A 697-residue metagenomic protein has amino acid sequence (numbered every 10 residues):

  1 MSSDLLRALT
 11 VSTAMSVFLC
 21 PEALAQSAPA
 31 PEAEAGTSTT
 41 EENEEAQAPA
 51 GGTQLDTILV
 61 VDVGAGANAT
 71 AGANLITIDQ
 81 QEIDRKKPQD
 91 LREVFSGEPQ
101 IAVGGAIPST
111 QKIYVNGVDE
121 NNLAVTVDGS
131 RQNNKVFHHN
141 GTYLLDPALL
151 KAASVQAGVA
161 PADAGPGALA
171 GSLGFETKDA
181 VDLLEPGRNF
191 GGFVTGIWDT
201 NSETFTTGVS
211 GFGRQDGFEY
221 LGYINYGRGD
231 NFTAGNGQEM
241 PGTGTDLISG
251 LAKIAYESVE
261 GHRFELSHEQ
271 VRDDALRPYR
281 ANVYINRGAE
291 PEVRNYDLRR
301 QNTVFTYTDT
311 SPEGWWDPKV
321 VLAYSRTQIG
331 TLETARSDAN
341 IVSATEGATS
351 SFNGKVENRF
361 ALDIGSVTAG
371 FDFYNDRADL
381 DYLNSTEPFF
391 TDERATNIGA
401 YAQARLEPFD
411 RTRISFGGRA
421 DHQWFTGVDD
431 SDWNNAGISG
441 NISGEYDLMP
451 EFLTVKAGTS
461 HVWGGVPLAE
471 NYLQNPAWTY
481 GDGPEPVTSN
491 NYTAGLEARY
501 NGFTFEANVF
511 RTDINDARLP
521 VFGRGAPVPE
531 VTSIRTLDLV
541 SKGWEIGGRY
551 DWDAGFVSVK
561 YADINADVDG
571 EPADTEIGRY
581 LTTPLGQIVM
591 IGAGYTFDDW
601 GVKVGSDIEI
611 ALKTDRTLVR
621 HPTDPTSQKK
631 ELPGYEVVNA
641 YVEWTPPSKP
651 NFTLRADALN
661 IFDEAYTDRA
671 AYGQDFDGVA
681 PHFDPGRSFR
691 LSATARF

Functional and structural regions predicted by a protein language model:
A28-D84, R92, E120: Short, acidic, small-residue-rich periplasmic hinge/interaction motif at the N-terminus of Gram-negative outer-membrane
V61, R92-N134: Extracytoplasmic beta-strand/coil segments of soluble accessory domains associated with Gram-negative outer-membrane
L144-F193: A beta-strand signature from Gram-negative outer-membrane beta-barrel systems, especially the internal plug domain
W198-R228, Q238-A275, N295-T310, L362-D363 (+2 more regions): Transmembrane beta-barrel wall of Gram-negative outer-membrane proteins
G237, P241-T243, G261-P318, Y324-T349 (+2 more regions): Flexible loop and strand-edge segments within Gram-negative outer membrane beta-barrel domains
R272-L276, R280-N286, W424, Y446-T493 (+5 more regions): Surface-exposed extracellular loop regions of Gram-negative outer-membrane beta-barrel proteins, predominantly
T368-L453, G464-P467, K560: Signature of Gram-negative outer-membrane beta-barrel scaffolds
E407-S415, R511-D513, I534-H621, F662 (+1 more regions): Gram-negative outer-membrane beta-barrel transporters
